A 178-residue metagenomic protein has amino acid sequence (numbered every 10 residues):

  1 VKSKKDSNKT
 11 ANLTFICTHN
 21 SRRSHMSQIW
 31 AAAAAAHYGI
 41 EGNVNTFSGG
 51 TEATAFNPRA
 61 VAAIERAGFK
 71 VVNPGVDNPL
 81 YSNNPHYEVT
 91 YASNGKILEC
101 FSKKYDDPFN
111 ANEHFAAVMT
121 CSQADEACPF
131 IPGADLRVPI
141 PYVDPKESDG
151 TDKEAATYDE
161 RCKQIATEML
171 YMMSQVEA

Functional and structural regions predicted by a protein language model:
V1-A178: Short polar/charged helix/loop
